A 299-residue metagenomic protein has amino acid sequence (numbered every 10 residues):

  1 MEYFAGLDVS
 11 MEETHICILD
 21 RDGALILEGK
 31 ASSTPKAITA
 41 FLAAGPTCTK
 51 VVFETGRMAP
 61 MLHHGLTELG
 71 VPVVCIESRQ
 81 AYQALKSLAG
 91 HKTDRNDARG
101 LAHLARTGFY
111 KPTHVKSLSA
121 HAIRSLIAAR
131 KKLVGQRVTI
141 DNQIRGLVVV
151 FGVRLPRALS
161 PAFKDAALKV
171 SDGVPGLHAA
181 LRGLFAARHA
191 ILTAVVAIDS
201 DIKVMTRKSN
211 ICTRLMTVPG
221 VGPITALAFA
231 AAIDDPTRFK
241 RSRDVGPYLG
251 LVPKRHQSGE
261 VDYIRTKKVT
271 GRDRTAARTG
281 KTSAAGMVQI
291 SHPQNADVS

Functional and structural regions predicted by a protein language model:
E2-D20, L101: Gly/Thr-rich phosphate-binding beta-strand-loop-beta motif of the actin/hexokinase/Hsp70
E12-P35: Short glycine-rich, Thr/Ser-proximal phosphate-binding strand/loop in the N-terminal lobe of ATP-dependent enzymes
T34-K50: Short, basic/hydrophobic alpha-helical segments
K36, R214-T217, P223-S299: Phosphate-backbone recognition surface of nucleic-acid-processing proteins
C48-T55, L101: Acidic beta-strand-to-loop metal/phosphate-binding motif
A59-H63: Short, well-ordered alpha-helical microsegments
V74-H114, L118-H121, A128, F163-A167 (+1 more regions): Short alpha-helix plus adjacent loop in nuclease-associated cores
L126-R214: Glycine-rich, often acidic, oxyanion-interacting loops/wings at catalytic, nucleic-acid, or phospho-protein interfaces
